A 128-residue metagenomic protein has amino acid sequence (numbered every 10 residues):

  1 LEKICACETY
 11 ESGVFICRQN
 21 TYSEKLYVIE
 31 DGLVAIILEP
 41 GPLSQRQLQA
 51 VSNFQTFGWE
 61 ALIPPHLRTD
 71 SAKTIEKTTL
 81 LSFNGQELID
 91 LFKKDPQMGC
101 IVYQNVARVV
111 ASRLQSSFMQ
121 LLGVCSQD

Functional and structural regions predicted by a protein language model:
L1-I37: Regulatory nucleotide-sensing modules
Y22, L43-S44: Short alpha-helix capping/helix-loop boundary micro-motifs
I37-L43: Cytochrome P450 core scaffold surrounding the K-helix E-X-X-R motif and the conserved "meander" helix-loop region
Q47-Q104: Cyclic-nucleotide recognition modules
I75, Y103-D128: Polybasic "coupling" helices that flank or enter modular domains
